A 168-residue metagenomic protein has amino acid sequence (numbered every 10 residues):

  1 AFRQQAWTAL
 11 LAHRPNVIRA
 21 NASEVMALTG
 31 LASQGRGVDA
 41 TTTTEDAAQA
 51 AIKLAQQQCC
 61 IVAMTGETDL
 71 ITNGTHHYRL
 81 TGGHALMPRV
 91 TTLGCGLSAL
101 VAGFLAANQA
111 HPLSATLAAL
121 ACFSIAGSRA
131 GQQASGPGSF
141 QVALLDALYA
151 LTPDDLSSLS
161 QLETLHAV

Functional and structural regions predicted by a protein language model:
A1: N-terminal glycine-rich phosphate/adenylate-binding segment common to multiple enzyme folds
Q4, E45-A48, C95, Q109 (+3 more regions): Electropositive phosphate-/nucleotide-binding environments in soluble metabolic enzymes
Q4-H77: Conserved phosphate/ATP/ADP-binding segment of small-molecule kinases
A27, R89-C122: Short, small-residue alpha-helix embedded
A48, L80-T91: Short pre-catalytic strand/loop immediately N-terminal to key active-site residues, enriched for Gly-Thr
A50-A55, P112-G127, L144-L145: Short, well-structured alpha-helical segments that form the helix of a local strand-helix-strand
T72, H76-G82, L117, C122-G136 (+1 more regions): Glycine-rich phosphate/pyrophosphate-binding loop at beta-loop-alpha junctions
I125-V168: Charged C-terminal helix
